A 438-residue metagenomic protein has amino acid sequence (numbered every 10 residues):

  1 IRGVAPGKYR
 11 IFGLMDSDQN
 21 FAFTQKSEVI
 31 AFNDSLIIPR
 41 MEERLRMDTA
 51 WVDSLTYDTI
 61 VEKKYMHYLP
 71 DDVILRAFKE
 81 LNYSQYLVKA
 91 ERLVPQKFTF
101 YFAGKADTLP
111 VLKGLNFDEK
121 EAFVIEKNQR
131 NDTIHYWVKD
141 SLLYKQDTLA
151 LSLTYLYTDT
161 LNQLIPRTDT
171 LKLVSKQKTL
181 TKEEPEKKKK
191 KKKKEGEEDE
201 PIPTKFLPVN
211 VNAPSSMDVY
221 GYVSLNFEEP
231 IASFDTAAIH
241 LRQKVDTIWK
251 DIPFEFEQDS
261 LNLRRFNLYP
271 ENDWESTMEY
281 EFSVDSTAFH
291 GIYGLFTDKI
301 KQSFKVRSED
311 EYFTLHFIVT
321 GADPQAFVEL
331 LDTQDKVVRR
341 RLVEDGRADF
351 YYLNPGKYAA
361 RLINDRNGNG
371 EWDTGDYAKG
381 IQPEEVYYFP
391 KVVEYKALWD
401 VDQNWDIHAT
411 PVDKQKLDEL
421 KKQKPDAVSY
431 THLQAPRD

Functional and structural regions predicted by a protein language model:
I1-L433, R437: N-terminal targeting or signal-anchor segments and their processing/structural boundaries
